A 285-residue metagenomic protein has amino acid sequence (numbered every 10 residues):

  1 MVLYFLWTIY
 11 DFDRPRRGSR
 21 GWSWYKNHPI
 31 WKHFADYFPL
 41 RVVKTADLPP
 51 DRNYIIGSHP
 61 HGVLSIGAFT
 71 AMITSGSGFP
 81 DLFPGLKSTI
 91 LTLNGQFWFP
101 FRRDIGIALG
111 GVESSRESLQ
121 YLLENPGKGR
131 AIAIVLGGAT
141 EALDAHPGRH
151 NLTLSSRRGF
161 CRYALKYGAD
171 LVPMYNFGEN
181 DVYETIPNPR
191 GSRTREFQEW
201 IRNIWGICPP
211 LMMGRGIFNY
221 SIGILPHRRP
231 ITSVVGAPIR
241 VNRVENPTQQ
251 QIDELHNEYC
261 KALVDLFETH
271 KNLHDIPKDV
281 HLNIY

Functional and structural regions predicted by a protein language model:
M1-K32: N-terminal membrane-anchoring alpha-helices
V2, R16, W22-S23, L152 (+3 more regions): Alpha-helical protein-protein interaction elements
K26-V234, P238-I239, E245-P247: Soluble catalytic domains of membrane acyltransferases
V42, G168, R243, L263 (+2 more regions): Eukaryotic basic, amphipathic alpha-helical target segments in cytosolic regions
R130-A131, G138-E141, H256, C260 (+2 more regions): Structured cytosolic regulatory/catalytic domains appended to multi-pass membrane proteins
I231-V234, Q250-F267, L273: Pol beta-like nucleotidyltransferase catalytic core
K271-Y285: C-terminal helix/juxtamembrane-tail motif
